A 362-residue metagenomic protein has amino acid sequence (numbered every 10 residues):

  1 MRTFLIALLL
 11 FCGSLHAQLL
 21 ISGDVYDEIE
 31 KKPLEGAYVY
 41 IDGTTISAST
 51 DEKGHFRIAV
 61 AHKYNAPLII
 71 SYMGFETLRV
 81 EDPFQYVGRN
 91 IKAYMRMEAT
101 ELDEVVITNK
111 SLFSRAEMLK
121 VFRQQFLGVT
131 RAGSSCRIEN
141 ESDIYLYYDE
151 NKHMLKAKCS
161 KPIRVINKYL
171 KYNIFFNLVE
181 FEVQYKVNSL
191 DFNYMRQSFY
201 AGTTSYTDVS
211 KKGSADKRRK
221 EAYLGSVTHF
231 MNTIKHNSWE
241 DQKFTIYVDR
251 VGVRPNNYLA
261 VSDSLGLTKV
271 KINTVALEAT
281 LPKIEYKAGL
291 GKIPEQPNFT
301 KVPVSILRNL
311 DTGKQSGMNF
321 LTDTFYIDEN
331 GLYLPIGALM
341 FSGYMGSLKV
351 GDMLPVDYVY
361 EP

Functional and structural regions predicted by a protein language model:
M1-D24: Bacterial Sec-dependent N-terminal signal peptides
I21, E28-G43: Short, ordered, surface-exposed loop/turn motifs in non-cytosolic proteins
I21-D27, G54-F56, A93, V105: A short, amphipathic beta-strand motif
I41, I69-V80: A short, solvent-exposed loop/turn motif at the edges and junctions of modular extracellular/periplasmic domains
T44-H55: Short, acidic Ser/Thr/Gly-rich low-complexity loop/linker segments typical of extracellular and cell-surface proteins
A48, T77-R89: Structured interaction patches on ligand/partner-binding surfaces of diverse proteins
Y64-L68: Exposed beta-strand face motif in extracellular beta-rich ectodomains
Y86-P362: Surface-exposed, low-complexity/disordered segments and acidic/polar micro-motifs at processing/linker regions
